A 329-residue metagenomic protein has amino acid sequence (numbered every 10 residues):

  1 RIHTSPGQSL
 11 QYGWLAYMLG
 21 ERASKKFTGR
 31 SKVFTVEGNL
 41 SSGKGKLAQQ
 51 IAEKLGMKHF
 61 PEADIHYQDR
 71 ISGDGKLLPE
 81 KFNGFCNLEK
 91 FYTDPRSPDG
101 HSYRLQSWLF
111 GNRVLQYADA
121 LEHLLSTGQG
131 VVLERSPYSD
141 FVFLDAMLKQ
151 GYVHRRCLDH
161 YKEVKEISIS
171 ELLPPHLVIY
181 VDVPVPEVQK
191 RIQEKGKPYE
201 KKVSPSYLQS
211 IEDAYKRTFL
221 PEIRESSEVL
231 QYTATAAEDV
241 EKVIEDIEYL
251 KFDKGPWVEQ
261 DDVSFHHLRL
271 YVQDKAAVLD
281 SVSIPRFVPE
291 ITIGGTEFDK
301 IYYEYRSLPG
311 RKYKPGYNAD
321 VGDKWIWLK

Functional and structural regions predicted by a protein language model:
R1-T28: N-terminal mitochondrial targeting presequence
H3-G7, Q193-K329: NTP-dependent small-molecule kinase module
F34-V36: Hydrophobic anchor at the beta1->P-loop junction of P-loop NTPases
K44: Conserved lysine of the Walker
L47, I51: Hydrophobic positions on the alpha1 helix immediately C-terminal to the Walker A/P-loop
E53-R104, D140-L144: Conserved substrate/cofactor phosphate-moiety recognition/catalytic segment in nucleotide-dependent phosphotransferases
T93-L172: Glycine-rich phosphate-binding loop used to anchor ATP phosphates in small-molecule kinases, encompassing both
D140-D213: A glycine- and Lys/Arg-enriched "phosphate-lid" helix/loop adjacent to the NTP-binding pocket of small-molecule kinases
